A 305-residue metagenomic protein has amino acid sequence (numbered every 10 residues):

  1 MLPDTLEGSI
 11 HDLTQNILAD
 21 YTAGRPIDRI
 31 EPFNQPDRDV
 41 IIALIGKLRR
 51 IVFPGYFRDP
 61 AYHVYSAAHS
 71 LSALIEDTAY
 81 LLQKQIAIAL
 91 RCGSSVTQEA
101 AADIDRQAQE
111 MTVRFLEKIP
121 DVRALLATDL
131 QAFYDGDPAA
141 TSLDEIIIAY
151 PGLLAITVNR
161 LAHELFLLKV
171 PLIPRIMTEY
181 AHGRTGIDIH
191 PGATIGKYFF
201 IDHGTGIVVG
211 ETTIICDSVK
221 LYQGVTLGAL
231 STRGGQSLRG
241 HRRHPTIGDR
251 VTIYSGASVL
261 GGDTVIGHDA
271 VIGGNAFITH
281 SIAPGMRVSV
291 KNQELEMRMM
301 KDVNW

Functional and structural regions predicted by a protein language model:
M1-I176, V303-W305: Terminal amphipathic alpha-helical/low-complexity segments used for targeting or macromolecular assembly
T141-L143, R160, H182-R184, Y222 (+1 more regions): Residue-level signal for pocket-adjacent positions within structured domains
L161, E179, T226-G228: Double-stranded beta-helix
L165-K197: Short, conserved active-site entrance elements at the starts or edges of catalytic domains
T185, H190-P191, G196-K197, D202-E211 (+10 more regions): Left-handed beta-helix
Q236-R243: Regulatory activation segment
I282, M300-W305: C-terminal functional extensions of proteins
